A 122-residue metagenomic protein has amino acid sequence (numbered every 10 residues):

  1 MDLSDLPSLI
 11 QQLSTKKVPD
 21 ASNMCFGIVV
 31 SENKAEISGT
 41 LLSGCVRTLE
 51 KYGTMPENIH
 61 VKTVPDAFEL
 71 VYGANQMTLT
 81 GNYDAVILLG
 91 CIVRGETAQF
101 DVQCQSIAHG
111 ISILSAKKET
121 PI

Functional and structural regions predicted by a protein language model:
P7-Q11: Short gly/ser/thr-rich secondary-structure transition/capping motifs
L13-P65: Glycine-rich phosphate/diphosphate-binding loop of Rossmann-like nucleotide-binding domains
L13-T15, M24, F100-I122: C-terminal binding/interaction regions
K34, S38, L42, A67-L70 (+2 more regions): Generic structural signal for well-ordered, non-membrane alpha-helical segments in soluble metabolic enzymes
G39-T48, L70-Q76, G110-I111: Short, well-ordered amphipathic alpha-helical segments that serve as non-catalytic structural scaffolds within diverse
T54-E57, D84, K118-I122: Short, structured loop/turn "capping" segments at alpha-beta junctions
H60-L88, V93-A98, Q103, S112-A116: N-terminal small/polar loop signature for handling phosphorylated ligands or for N-terminal nucleophile
